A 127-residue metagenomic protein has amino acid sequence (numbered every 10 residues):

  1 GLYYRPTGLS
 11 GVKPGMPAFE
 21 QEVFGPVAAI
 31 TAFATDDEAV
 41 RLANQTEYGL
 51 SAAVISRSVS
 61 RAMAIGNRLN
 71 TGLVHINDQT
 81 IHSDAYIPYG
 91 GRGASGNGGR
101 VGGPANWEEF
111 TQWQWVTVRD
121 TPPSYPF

Functional and structural regions predicted by a protein language model:
Y3-F127: Conserved C-terminal structural/oligomerization subdomain of aldehyde/semialdehyde dehydrogenase
